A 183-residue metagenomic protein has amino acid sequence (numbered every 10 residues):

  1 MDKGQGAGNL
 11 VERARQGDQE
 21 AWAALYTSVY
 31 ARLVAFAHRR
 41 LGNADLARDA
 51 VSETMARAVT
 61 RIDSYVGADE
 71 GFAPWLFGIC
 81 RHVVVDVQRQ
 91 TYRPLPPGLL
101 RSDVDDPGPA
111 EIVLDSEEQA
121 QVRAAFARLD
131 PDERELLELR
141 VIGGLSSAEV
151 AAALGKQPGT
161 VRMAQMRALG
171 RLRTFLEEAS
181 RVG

Functional and structural regions predicted by a protein language model:
K3-A7, D86, R93-Q119: Internal acidic/polar
N9-R13, Q121-D130: Short amphipathic alpha-helical boundary/capping segments
V11-V34: A short, charge-rich alpha-helical start-of-domain segment used by transcription regulators
R15-Q16, R39-G42, E53-G71, Q90-Y92: Sigma70-family region 2
Y26-D45, R61, F77, F126 (+1 more regions): Amphipathic, Lys/Arg- and hydrophobic-enriched alpha-helical face
A35, D49-A56, E70-H82, M163: Structural recognition of an alpha-helix C-terminal capping motif at a helix-to-coil junction
T60-G67, F77-G98, D115, L176: Arg/Lys-rich amphipathic alpha helix in sigma70-family domain 2
R81, V85, E133, I142 (+2 more regions): DNA-recognition helix of helix-turn-helix
